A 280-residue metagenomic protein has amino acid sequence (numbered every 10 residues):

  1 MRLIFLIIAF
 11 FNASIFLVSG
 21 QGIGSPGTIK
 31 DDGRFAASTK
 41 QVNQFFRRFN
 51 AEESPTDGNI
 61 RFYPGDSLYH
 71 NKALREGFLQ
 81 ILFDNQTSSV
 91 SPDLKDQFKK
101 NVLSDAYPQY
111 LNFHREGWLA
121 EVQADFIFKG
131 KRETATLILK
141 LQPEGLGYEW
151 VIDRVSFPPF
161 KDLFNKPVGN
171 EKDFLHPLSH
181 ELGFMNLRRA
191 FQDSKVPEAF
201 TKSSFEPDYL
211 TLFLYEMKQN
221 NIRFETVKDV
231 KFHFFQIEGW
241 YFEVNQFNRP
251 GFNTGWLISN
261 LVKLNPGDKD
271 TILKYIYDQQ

Functional and structural regions predicted by a protein language model:
M1-A36: Bacterial Sec-dependent N-terminal signal peptides
F16, N50-S54, F247: Short linear sequence elements within intrinsically disordered, low-complexity coil regions
I23-Q97, L163-K218: Core segments of small alpha/beta cavity-forming domains
K30-K40, F46-R47, A51, Y110-N165: Long, acidic/polar, low-complexity amphipathic helices and coiled-coil-like
Y63-G147: Short N-terminal edge-element motif at the start of the domain
N112-F113, R223-E225, F247: Short, exposed beta-strand/loop patches in secreted or surface proteins that constitute
R132-R189, K195, K231-Q280: Short beta-strand edge/turn micro-motifs at domain boundaries
T211-Q236: Long terminal regulatory regions of eukaryotic proteins
